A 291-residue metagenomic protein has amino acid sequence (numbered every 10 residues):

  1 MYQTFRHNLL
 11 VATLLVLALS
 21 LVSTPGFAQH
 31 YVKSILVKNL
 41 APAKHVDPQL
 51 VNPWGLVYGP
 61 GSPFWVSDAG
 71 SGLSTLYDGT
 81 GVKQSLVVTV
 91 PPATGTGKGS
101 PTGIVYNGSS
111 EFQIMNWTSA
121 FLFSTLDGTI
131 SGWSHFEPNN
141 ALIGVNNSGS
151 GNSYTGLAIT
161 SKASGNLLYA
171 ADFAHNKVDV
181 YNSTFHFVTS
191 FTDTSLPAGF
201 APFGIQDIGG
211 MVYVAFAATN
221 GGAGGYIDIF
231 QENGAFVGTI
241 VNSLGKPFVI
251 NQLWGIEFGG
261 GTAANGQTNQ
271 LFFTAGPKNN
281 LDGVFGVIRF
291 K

Functional and structural regions predicted by a protein language model:
Y2, S20-Q29: Bacterial Sec-dependent N-terminal signal peptides
Y2-T13: Bacterial N-terminal signal peptides that target proteins for export
V11-V22: Bacterial N-terminal signal peptides
F27-K291: Sequence/structural signature of beta-propeller domains
